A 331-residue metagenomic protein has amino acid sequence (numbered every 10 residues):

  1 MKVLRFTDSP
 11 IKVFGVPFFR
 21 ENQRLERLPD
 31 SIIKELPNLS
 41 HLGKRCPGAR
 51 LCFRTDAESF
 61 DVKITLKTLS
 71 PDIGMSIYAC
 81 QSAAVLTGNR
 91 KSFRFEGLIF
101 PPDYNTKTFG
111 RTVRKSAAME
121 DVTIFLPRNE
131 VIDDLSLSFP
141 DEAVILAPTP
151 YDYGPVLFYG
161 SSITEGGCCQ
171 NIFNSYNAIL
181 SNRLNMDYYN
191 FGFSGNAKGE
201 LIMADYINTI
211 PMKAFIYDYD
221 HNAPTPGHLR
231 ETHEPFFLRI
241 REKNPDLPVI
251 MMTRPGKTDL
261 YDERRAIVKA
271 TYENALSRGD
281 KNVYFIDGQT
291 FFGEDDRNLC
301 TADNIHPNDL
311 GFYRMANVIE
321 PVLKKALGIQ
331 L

Functional and structural regions predicted by a protein language model:
M1-P155, E320, K324-L331: N-terminal secretory targeting modules
I33-P37, R183-S194, D220-A223: Acidic/glycine-enriched edge-of-secondary-structure segments
K44, G48, L201-L331: Alpha-helical cap/lid subdomain in secreted, periplasmic, or secretory-pathway luminal O-acyl-processing enzymes
D56-E58, L184-M186, P245: Short glycine/proline-enriched coil/turn segments at helix->beta-strand junctions
L69-S70, T164, S194, N222-P224 (+1 more regions): Short histidine/acidic/glycine/proline-rich micro-motifs that form metal- and phosphate-coordinating active-site loops
S92, E165, A197, T258 (+1 more regions): Flexible, glycine-rich phosphate/dinucleotide-binding loops and adjacent beta-alpha linkers at cofactor/substrate
F95-D103, D152-I163, F191, E234-L247: Short N-terminal secondary-structure initiator segments
K115-A117, V122-A197, L201-P211: Serine-esterase "nucleophile elbow" of acetyl-processing enzymes
